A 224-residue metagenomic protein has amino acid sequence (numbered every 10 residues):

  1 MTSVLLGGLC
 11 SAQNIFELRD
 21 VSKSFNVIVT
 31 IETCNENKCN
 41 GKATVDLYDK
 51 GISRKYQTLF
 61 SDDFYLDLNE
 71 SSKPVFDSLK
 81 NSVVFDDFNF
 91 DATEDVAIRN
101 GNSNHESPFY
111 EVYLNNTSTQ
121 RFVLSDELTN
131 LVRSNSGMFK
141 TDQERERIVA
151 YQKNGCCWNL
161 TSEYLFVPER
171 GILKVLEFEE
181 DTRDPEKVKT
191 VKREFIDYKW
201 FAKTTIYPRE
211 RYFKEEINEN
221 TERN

Functional and structural regions predicted by a protein language model:
M1-G8: Bacterial N-terminal signal peptides
L9-G51, Q143-N224: Acidic, small-residue rich beta-repeat scaffolds with periodic aromatic anchors
R19-V21, D77-F90, F139-Q143: Structural signature of eukaryotic scaffold interfaces centered on beta-propeller domains
I28-V29, D87-N100, E144-V149: Acidic/hydrophobic-patterned starts of short beta strands in beta-sheet-rich repeat architectures
Y48-K50, S107-S125, E163-P168: Beta-propeller blade repeat segments, especially FG-GAP/WD-type strand-to-loop junctions in 6- to 7-bladed propeller
Q57-S61, V123-T129, K174-E180: Beta-propeller fold detector
F64-S82, T129-F139, W158: Repeat-based blade/solenoid architectures
N104-P108, C156-N159: Short, solvent-exposed loop/turn segments at conserved positions within beta-propeller repeat blades
